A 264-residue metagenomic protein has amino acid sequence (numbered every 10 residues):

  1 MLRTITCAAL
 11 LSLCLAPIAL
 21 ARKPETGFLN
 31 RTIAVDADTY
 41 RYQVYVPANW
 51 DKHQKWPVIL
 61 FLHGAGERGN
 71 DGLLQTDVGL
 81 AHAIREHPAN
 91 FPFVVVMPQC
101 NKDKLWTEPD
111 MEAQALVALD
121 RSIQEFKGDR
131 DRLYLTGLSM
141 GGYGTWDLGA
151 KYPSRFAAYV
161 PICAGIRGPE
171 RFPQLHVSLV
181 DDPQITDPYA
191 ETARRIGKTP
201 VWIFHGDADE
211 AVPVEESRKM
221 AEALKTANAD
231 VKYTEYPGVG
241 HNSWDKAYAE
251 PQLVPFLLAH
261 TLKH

Functional and structural regions predicted by a protein language model:
M1-T4: Positively charged n-region of N-terminal signal peptides that target proteins for export
C7-A16: Bacterial N-terminal signal peptides
I18-V58, P109, T136-M140, L175 (+5 more regions): A domain-start/cap signature at the N-terminus of enzymes
Q43, V58-L62, V94-Q99, R132-G137 (+4 more regions): Structural recognition of the beta-strand scaffold that forms the well-ordered cores of secreted hydrolase catalytic
A48-Q54, D103-M140, P153-R155: Gly/Ser-rich "nucleophile elbow"/oxyanion-hole loop immediately N-terminal to the catalytic nucleophile in hydrolases
V58, L62-A118: Active-site machinery of serine-nucleophile hydrolases
G142-P153, Y159: Short glycine-enriched nucleophile-adjacent loop and the immediately C-terminal alpha-helix near the catalytic center
A158, C163-P251: The feature captures the conserved acid-bearing segment of alpha/beta-hydrolase catalytic domains
